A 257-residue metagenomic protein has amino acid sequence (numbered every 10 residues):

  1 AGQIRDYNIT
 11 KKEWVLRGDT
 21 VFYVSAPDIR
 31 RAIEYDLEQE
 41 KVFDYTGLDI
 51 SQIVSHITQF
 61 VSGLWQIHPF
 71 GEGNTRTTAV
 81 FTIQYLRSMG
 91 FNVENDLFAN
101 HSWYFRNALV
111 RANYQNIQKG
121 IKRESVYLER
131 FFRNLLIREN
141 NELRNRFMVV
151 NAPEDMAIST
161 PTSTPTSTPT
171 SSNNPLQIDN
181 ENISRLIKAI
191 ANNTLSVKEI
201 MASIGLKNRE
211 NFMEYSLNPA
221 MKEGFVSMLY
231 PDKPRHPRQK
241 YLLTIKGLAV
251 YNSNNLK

Functional and structural regions predicted by a protein language model:
A1-K257: FIC/Doc superfamily catalytic core
